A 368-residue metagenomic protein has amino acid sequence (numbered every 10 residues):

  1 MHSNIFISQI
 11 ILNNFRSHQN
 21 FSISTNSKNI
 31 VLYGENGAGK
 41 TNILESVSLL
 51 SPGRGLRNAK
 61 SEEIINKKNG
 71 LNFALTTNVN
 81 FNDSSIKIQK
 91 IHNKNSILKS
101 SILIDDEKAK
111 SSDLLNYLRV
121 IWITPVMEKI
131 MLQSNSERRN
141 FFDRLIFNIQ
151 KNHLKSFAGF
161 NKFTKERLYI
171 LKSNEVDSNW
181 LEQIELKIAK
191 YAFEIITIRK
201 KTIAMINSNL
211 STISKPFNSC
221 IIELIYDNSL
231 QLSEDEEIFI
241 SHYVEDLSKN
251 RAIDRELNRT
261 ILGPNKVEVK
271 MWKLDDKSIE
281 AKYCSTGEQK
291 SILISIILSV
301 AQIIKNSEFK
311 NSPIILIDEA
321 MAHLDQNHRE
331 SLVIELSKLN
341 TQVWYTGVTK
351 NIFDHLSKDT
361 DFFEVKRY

Functional and structural regions predicted by a protein language model:
M1-E35, W180-K190, E194-I314, H323 (+5 more regions): Conserved NTPase motor "head" modules and their coupling/switch loops across ABC/AAA+ ATPases, GTPases, and GHKL ATPases
K40: Conserved lysine of the Walker
L49-E62, S299-S307: Post-Walker A helix-loop "phosphate-sensing" segment adjacent to the P-loop in P-loop NTPases
P52-E137, I146-I149, H153, S211 (+1 more regions): Nucleotide-state sensing region of NTPase/ATPase domains
I123, E128-N218, D227: An accessory alpha-helical subdomain
D318-A320: Walker B catalytic acidic pair
T346-V348: H-loop/switch region of ABC-family ATPase nucleotide-binding domains
